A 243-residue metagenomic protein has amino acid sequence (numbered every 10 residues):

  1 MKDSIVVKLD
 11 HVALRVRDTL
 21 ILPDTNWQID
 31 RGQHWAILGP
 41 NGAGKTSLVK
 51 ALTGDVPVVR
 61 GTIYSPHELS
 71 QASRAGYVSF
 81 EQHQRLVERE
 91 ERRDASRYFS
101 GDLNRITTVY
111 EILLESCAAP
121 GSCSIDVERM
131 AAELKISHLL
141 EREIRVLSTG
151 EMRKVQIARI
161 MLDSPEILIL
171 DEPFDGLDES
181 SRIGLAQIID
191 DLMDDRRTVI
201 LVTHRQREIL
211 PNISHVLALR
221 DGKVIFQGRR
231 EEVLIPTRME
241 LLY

Functional and structural regions predicted by a protein language model:
V49-A118: ABC ATPase nucleotide-binding domain signature region
L114, S124-L139: Conserved ABC ATPase "signature" region
E143-L147: Conserved ABC ATPase signature
I157: Hydrophobic anchor residue at the start of the ABC signature
L168-D171: Catalytic Walker B motif of ABC-type/P-loop ATPase nucleotide-binding domains
T203-H204: H-loop/switch region of ABC-family ATPase nucleotide-binding domains
K223-Y243: Conserved beta-strand-loop-alpha-helix hinge in the C-terminal portion of ABC ATPase nucleotide-binding domains
